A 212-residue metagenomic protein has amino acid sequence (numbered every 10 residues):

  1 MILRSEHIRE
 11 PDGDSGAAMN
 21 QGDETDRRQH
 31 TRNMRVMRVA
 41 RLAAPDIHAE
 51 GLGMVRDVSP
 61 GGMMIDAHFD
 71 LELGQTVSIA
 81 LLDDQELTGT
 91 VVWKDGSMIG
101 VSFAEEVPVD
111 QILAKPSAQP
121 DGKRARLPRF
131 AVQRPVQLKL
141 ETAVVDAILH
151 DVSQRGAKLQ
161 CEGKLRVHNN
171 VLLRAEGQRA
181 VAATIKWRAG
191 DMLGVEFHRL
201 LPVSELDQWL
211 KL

Functional and structural regions predicted by a protein language model:
M1-L212: Structured alpha-helical
